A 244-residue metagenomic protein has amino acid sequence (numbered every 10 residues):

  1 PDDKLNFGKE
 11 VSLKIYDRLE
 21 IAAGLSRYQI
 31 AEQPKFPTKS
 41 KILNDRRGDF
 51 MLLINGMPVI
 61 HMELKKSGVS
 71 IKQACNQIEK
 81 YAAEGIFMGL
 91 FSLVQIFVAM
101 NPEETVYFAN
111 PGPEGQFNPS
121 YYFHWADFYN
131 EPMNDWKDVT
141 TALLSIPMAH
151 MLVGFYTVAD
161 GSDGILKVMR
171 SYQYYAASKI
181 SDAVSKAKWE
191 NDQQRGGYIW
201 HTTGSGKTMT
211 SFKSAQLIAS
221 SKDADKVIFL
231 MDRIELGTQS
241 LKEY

Functional and structural regions predicted by a protein language model:
P1-K226, M231, E235-Y244: ATP-dependent helicase/translocase motor core
